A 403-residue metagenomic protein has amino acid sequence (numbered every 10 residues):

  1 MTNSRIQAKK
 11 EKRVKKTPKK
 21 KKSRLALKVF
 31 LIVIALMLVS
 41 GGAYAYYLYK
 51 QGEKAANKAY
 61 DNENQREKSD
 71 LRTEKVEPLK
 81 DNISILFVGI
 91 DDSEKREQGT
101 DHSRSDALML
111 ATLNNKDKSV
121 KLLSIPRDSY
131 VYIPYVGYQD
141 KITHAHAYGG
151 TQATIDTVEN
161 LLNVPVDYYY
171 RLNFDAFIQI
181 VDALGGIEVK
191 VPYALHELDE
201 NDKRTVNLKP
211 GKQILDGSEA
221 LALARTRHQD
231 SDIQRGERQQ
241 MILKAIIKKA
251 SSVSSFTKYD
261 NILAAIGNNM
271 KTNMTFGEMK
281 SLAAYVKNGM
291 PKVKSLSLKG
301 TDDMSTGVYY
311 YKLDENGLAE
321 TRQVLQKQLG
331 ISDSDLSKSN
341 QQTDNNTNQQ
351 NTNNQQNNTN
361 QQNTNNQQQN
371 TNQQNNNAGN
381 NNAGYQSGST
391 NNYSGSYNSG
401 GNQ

Functional and structural regions predicted by a protein language model:
T2-S4, A8, K15, K19-D117 (+2 more regions): Entry/capping segment at the start of metal-dependent catalytic domains with acidic active-site entry clusters
E67-K68, R72-T73, N82, Y138 (+1 more regions): C-terminal solvent-exposed extensions
V76, D81, D182-T257, N261 (+2 more regions): Flexible, polar/acidic helix-loop-strand segments at domain edges
K80-I83, S103-L108, D117-I125, G137 (+8 more regions): Extracytoplasmic
K95-G99, D140-Y148, N163-Y168, P210 (+4 more regions): Second-shell loop/turn segments in exported
K121-G149, Y193, D199, K203-P210: Flexible, solvent-exposed short loops/turns enriched in glycine
Y138, G150-V158, N173-I180, A220 (+8 more regions): Stable alpha-helical elements in mature extracytoplasmic
T143-D202, V253, T272-T275: Amphipathic, coiled-coil-like alpha-helical scaffolding segments used for oligomerization/assembly
